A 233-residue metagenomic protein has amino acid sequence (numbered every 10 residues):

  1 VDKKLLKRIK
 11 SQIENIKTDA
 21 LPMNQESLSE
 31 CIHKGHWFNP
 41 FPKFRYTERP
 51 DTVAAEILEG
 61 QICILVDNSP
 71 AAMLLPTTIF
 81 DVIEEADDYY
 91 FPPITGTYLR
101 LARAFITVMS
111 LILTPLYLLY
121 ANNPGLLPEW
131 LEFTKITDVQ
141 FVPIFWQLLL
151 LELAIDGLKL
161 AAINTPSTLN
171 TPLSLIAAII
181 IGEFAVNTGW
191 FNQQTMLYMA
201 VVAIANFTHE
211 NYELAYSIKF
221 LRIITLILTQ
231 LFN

Functional and structural regions predicted by a protein language model:
V1-Q147, L214: Cytosolic regulatory modules rich in charged/polar residues
L126-N233: Generic detector of multi-pass transmembrane helix bundles and their immediately adjacent loops in polytopic membrane
